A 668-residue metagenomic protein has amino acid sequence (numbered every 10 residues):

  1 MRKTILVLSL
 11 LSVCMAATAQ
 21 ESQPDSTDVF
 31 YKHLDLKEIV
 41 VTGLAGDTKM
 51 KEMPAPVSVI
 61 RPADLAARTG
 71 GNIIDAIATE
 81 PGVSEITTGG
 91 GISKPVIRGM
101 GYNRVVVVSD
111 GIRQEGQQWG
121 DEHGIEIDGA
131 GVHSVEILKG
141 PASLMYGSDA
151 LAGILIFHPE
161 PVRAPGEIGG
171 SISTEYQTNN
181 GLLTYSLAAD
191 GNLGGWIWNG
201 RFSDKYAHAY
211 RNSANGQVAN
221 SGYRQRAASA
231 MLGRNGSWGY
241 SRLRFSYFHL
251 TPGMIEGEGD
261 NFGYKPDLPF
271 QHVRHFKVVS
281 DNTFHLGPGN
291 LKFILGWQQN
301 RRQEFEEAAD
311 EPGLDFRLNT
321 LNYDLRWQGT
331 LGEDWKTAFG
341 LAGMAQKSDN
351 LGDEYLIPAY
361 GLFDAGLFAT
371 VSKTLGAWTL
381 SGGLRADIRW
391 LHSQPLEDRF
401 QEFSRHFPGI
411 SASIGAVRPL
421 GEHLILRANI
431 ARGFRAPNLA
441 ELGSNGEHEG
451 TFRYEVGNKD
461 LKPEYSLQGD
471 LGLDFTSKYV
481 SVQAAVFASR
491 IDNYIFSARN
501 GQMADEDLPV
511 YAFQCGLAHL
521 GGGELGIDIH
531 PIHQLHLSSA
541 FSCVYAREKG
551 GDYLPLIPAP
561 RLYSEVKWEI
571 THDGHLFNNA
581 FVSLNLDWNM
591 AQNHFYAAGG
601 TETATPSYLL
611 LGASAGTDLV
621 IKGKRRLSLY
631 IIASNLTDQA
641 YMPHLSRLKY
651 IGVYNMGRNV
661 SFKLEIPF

Functional and structural regions predicted by a protein language model:
E21-A66: Short, acidic, small-residue-rich periplasmic hinge/interaction motif at the N-terminus of Gram-negative outer-membrane
E21-P24, A207-N215, A219-Q225, W238-N322 (+4 more regions): Flexible loop and strand-edge segments within Gram-negative outer membrane beta-barrel domains
R113-K139: Short acidic/polar hinge/loop motifs at secondary-structure boundaries that mediate gating or recognition
G116-Q118, G131-H133, L144-A214, S221-A227 (+2 more regions): Outer-membrane beta-barrel translocator/receptor signature
L314-W327, V456-K462, Q468, S477 (+2 more regions): Outer membrane beta-barrel strand-and-loop segments of large Gram-negative receptors, especially TonB-dependent
G332-K336, A342, G352-I491: Structural signature of Gram-negative outer-membrane beta-barrels, strongest in the C-terminal barrel of TonB-dependent
F434-R435, R490-D492, S497, L537 (+2 more regions): C-terminal beta-signal and adjacent terminal beta-strands/loops of Gram-negative outer-membrane beta-barrel proteins
F487-R490, P509-Q592: Gram-negative outer-membrane beta-barrel transporters
